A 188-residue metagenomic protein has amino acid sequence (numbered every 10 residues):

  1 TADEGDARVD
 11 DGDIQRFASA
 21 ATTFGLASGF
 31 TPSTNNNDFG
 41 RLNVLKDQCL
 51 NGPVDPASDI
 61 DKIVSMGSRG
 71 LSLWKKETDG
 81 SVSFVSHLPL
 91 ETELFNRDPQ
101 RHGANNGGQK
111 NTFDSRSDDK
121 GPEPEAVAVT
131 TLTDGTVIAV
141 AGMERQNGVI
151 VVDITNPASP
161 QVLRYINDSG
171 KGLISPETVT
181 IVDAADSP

Functional and structural regions predicted by a protein language model:
T1-P188: Beta-sheet-rich non-transmembrane sensory/scaffold domains
